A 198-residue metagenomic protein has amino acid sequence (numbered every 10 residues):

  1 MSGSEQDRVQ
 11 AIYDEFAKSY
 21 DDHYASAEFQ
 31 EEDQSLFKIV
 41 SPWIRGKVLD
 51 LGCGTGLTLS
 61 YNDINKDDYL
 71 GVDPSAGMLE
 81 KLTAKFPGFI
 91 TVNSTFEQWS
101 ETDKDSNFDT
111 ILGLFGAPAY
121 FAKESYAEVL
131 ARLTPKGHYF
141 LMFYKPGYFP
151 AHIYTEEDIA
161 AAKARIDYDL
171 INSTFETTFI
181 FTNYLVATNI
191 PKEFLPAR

Functional and structural regions predicted by a protein language model:
M1-W43: Conserved class I S-adenosyl-L-methionine
R45-G54: Conserved class I S-adenosyl-L-methionine
T55-W99: Class I SAM-dependent methyltransferase SAM/SAH-binding core
E101-I111: A short acidic, Gly/Pro-enriched loop at the edge of an enzyme's catalytic core that lines a small-molecule cofactor
A119-V129: A short, conserved alpha-helix within the catalytic core of class I
L133-Y139: Short glycine-dipeptide loop
F140-A162: Conserved class I S-adenosyl-L-methionine
F179-R198: Core SAM-dependent methyltransferase catalytic element
